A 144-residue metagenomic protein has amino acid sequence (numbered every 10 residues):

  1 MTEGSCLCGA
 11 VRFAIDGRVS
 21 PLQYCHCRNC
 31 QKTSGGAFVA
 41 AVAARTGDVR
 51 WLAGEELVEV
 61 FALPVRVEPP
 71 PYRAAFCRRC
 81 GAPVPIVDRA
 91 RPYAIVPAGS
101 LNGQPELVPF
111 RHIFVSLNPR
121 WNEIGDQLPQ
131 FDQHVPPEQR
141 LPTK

Functional and structural regions predicted by a protein language model:
M1-K144: A short Gly-Trp-Pro
